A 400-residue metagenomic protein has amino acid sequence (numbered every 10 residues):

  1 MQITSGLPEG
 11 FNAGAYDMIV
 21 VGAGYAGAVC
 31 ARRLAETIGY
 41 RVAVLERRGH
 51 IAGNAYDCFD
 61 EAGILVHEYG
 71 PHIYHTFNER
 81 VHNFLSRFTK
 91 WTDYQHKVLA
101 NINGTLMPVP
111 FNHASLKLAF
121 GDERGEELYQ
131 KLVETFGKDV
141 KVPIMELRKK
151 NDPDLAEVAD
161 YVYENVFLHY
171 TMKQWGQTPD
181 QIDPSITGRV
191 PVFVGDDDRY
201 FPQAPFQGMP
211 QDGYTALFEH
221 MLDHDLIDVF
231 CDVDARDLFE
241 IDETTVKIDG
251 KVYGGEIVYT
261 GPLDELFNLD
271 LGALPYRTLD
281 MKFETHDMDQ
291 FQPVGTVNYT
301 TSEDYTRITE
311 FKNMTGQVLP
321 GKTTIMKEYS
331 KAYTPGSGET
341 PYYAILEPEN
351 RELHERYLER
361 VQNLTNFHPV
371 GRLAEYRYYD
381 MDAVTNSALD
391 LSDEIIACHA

Functional and structural regions predicted by a protein language model:
M1-G14: A short, basic/flexible loop-to-alpha-helix module at the beginning of a structural domain
Y16-V44: N-terminal Rossmann-like FAD-binding beta1-loop-alpha1 element of flavoenzymes
A35-E61: Glycine-rich FAD pyrophosphate-binding loop
T37, D237-R360: Mid-domain catalytic core of redox enzymes that form a hydrophobic substrate pocket/lid adjacent to a catalytic redox
A52-N54, I102-N103, P108-P110, W175 (+7 more regions): Short catalytic/ligand-binding loop motif for oxyanion handling, primarily in non-cytosolic enzymes, centered on
A62-T135: Dinucleotide-binding Rossmann-like beta1-alpha1 core, especially the glycine-rich loop that anchors the ADP
N103-M107, H113-G255: Active-site/ligand-binding neighborhood in enzyme catalytic cores
T340-A400: C-terminal catalytic lobe of FAD-dependent flavoproteins
